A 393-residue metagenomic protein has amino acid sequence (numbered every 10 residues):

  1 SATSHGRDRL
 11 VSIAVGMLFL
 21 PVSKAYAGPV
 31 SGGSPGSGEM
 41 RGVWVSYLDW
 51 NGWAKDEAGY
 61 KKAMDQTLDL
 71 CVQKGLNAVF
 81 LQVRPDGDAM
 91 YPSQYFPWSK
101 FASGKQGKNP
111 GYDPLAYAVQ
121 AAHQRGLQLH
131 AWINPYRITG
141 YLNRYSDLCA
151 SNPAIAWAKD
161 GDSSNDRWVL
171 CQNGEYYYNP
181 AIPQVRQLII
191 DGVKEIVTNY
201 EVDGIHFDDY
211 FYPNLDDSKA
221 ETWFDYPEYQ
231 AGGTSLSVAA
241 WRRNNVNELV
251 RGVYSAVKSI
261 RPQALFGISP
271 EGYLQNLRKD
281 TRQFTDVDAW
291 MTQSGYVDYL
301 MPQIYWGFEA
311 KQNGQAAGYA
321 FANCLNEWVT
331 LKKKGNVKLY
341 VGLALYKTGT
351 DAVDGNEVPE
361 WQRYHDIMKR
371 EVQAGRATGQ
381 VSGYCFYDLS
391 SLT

Functional and structural regions predicted by a protein language model:
P35-G59, A131, Y136-E195, N199 (+1 more regions): Active-site-adjacent "subsite" loops/lids of carbohydrate-active enzymes
L48-A58, F96-G111, Q172-Q187, T234-V246 (+2 more regions): The substrate-binding groove and active-site-proximal loops of carbohydrate-active enzymes, especially glycoside
A54-V72, V185-I196, R278-Q293, E360-G375: Short, acidic/polar
D56-K74, F101-R125, L188-D191, N244-G252: Aromatic- and glycine-enriched glycan-recognition loops and surfaces that form the carbohydrate-binding subsites
K62-A89, N199-D203, G295-Y299, V381: Catalytic domains of carbohydrate-active enzymes, especially glycoside hydrolases
K74-P110: Aromatic-lined carbohydrate-binding/catalytic grooves of carbohydrate-active enzymes
A154-Q293, Q303-W306: Polysaccharide-binding and catalytic clefts of secreted carbohydrate-active enzymes
S294-G318, W328, G335-T393: Substrate-binding cleft of secreted/luminal carbohydrate-active enzymes
